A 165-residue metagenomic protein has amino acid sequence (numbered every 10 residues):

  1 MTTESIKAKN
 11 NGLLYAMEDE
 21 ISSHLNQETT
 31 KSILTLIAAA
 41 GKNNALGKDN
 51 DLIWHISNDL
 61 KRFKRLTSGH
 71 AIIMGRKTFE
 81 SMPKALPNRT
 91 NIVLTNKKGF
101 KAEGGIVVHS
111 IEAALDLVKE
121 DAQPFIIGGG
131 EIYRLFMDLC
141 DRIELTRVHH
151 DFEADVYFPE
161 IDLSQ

Functional and structural regions predicted by a protein language model:
T2, G12-Q165: Enzymes that bind and transform nitrogen-containing heteroaromatic metabolites
